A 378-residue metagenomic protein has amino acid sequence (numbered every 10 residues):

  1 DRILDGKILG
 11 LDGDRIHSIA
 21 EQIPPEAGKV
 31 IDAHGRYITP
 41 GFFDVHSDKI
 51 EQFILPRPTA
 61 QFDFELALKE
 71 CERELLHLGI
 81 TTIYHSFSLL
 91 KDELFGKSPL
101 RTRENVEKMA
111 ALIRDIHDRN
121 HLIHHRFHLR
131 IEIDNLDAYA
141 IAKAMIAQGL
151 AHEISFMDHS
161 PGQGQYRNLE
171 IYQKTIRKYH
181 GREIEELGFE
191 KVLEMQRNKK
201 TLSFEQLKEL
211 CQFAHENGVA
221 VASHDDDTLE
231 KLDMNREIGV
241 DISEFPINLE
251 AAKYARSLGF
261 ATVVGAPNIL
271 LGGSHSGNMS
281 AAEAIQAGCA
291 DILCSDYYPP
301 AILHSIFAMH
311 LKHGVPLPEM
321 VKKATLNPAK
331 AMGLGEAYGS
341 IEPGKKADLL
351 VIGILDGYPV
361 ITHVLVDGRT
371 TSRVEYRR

Functional and structural regions predicted by a protein language model:
D1-P25, L334: N-terminal metal-binding scaffold of metallo-dependent hydrolase/deaminase domains
L4, E26, E342-K346: Residue-level recognition of short, solvent-exposed, well-ordered loop/turn junctions that link secondary-structure
G13-D14, G35, V364, G368: Glycine-centered positions in the ABC transporter ATPase nucleotide-binding domain
A33-E107: Metal-associated gating/positioning segment near the N- to mid-region
G41-V45, I83-H85, H125-L129, H152-D158 (+4 more regions): Hydrophobic faces of well-ordered beta-strands that scaffold small-molecule active sites in alpha/beta enzyme cores
L90-D226, D296: Metal-coordinating catalytic core of metallo-dependent amide/deamination hydrolases
K178-H304: Active-site neighborhoods of metal-dependent hydrolases
F260-N268, G272-I354: His/Asp/Glu-enriched, well-ordered alpha-helical/loop segment that forms or immediately abuts the divalent-metal
